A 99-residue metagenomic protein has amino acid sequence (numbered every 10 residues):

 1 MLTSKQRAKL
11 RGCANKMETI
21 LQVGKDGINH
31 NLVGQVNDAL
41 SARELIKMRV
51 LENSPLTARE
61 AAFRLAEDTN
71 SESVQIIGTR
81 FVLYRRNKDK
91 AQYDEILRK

Functional and structural regions predicted by a protein language model:
M1-K99: Positively charged, polar, low-complexity stretches
